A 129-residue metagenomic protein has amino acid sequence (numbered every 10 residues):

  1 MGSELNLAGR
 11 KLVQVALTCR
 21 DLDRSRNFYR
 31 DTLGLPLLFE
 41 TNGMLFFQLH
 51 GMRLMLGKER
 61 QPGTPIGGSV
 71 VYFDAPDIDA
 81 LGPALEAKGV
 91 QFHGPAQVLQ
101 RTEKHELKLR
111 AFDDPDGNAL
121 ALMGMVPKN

Functional and structural regions predicted by a protein language model:
M1-D23, R53, S69-V71, G124-N129: N-terminal beta-strand motif that seeds the catalytic metal site of vicinal oxygen chelate
M1-N6, K88-N129: Vicinal oxygen chelate
K11-R20, L45-F46, G63-K88, L107-D113 (+1 more regions): Vicinal oxygen chelate
D21-P36: Amphipathic alpha-helical segments
L33-L38, Y72, V98-T102: Short linear motifs in intrinsically disordered
P36-S69, A119-M125: Conserved short beta-strand elements that form part of the metal-binding/catalytic scaffold of enzyme active sites
